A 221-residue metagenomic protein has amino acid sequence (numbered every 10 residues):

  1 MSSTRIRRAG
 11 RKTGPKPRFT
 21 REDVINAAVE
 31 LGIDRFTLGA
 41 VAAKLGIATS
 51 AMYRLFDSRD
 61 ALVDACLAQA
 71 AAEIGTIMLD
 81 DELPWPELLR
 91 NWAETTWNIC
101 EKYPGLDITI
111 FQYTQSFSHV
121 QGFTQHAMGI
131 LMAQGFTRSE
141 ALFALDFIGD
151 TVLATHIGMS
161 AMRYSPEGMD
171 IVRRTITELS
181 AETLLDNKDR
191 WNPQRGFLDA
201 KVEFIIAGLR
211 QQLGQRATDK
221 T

Functional and structural regions predicted by a protein language model:
M1-R18, E182-W191, T218-T221: N-terminal intrinsically disordered/low-complexity leader segments
R11-A40, K44: Short, amphipathic alpha-helix enriched in basic
E22-E30, A61-D80, E87, N91-T95 (+1 more regions): Alpha-helical structural segments
G32-I33, G46-I47, Y53-V63: HTH DNA-binding helix-turn interface
F56, C66-L67, L145: DNA major-groove recognition helix of helix-turn-helix
T76-H119, I148: Hydrophobic alpha-helical connector segments
F123-D170, Q212-G214: Hydrophobic alpha-helical bundle segments that form small-molecule/ligand-binding pockets
Q194-K220: C-terminal all-alpha effector/ligand-binding and dimerization domain of prokaryotic HTH-type transcriptional repressors
